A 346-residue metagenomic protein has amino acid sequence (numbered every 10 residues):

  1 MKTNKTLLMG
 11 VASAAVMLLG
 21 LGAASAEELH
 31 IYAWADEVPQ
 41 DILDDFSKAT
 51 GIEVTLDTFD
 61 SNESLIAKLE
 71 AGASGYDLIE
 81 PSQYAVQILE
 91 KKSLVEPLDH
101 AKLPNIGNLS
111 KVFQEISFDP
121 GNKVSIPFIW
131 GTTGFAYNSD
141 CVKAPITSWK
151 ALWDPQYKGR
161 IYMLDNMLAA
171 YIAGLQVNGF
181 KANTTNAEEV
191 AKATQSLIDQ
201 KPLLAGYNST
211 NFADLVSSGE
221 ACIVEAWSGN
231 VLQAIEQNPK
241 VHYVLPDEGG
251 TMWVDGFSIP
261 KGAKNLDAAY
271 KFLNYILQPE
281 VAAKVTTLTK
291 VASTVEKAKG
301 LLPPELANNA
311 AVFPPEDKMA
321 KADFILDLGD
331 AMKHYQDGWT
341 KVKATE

Functional and structural regions predicted by a protein language model:
E27-L89: Early extracytoplasmic/lumenal segment of secretory-pathway proteins
E80-E220: Extracytoplasmic ligand-binding site segments that recognize negatively charged/polar headgroups
A85-I88, S217, C222-K240: A ligand-binding cleft/hinge motif common to bilobed small-molecule-binding domains
E90-P97, D119-K123, Q233-L245, A307-N309: Ligand-binding "clamshell"
G134-C141, Q176-G179, V254-N265, L273 (+1 more regions): A bilobed periplasmic-binding-protein/Venus flytrap-type ligand-binding module shared by bacterial periplasmic
A191-D199, A205, Q237-K261: Periplasmic-binding protein-like
P260-A320: Mature extracytoplasmic/periplasmic domains
E316-E346: Conserved C-terminal helix/tail region of periplasmic/extracytoplasmic solute-binding proteins
